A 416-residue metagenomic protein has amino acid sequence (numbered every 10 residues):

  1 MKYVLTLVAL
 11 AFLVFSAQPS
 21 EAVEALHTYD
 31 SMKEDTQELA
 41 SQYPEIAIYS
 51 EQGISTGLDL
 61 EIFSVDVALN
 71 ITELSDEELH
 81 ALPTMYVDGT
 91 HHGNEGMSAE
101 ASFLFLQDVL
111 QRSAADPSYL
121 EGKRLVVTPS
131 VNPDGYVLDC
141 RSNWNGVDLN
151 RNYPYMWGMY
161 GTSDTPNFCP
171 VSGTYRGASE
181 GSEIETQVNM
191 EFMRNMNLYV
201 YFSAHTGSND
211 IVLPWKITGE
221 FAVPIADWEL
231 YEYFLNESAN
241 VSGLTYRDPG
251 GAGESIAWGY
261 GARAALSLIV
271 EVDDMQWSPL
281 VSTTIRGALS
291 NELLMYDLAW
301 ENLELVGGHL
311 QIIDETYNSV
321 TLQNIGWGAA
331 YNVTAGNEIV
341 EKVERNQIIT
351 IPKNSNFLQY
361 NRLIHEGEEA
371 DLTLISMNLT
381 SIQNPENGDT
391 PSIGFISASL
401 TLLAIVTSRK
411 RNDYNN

Functional and structural regions predicted by a protein language model:
M1-A22, M377, S381-N416: Secretory targeting signatures
P19-F63: Short glycine- and acidic-rich boundary segments immediately preceding or forming the N-terminal edge of structured
A25, M159, S163-N387: C-terminal accessory segments enriched in acidic
T28-M32, I54-L60, E95-S102, G181-E185 (+1 more regions): Phosphate/oxyanion-binding active-site loops and adjacent basic polyanion-contact surfaces
P44-A47, L58-I62, A81-T84, E121-V126 (+3 more regions): Loop/turn elements at helix/coil->beta-strand transitions in domains of secreted/extracellular proteins
A47-G53, A114-G122, Y246-R247: Surface-exposed patches in mature extracellular/periplasmic domains of secreted proteins
S64-H80, T90: Short beta-strand-to-loop junctions in surface cap/lid or active-site-entrance loops
L79-H91, G96-F221, E271: Active-site/substrate-binding loop(s) of hydrolase catalytic cores
